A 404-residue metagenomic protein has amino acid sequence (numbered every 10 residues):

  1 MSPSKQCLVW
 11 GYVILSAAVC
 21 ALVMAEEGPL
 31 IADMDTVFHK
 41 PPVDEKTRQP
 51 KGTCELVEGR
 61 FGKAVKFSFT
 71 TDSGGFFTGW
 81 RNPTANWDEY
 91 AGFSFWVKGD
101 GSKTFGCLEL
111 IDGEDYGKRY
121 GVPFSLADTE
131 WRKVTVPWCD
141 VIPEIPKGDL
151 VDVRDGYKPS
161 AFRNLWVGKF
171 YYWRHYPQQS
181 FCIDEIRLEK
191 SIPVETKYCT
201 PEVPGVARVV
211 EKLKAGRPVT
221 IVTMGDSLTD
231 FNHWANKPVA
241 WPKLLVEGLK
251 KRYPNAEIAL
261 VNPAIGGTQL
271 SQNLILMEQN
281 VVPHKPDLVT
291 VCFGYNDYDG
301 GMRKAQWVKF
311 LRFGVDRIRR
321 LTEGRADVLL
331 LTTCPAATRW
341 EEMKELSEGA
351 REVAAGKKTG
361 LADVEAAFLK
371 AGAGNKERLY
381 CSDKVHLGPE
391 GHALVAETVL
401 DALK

Functional and structural regions predicted by a protein language model:
W10-A21: Bacterial N-terminal signal peptides
A25-T47, K197-E202: Extracellular carbohydrate-recognition regions
T53-G75: Short carbohydrate-recognition loop motifs
T70-V151, Y176-C182: Extracellular ligand-binding interfaces
F95, V136, L165, F170 (+1 more regions): Extracellular beta-strand elements of beta-rich domains used for carbohydrate recognition/degradation or cell-matrix
E114-G117, A240-A259, T268, Q272-K404: Alpha-helical cap/lid subdomain in secreted, periplasmic, or secretory-pathway luminal O-acyl-processing enzymes
P159, W173-E189: Extracellular carbohydrate recognition
Y198-P263, L276-K285: Serine-esterase "nucleophile elbow" of acetyl-processing enzymes
